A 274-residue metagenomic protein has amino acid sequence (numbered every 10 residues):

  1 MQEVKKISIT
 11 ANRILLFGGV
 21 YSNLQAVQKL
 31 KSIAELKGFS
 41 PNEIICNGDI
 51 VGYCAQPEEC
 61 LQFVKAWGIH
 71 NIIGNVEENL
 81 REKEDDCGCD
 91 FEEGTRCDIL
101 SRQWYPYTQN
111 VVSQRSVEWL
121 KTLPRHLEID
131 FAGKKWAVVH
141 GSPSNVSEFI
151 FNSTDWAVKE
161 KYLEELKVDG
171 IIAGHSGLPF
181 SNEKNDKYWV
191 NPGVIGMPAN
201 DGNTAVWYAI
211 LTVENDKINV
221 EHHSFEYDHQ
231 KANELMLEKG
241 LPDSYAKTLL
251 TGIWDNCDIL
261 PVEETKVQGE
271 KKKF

Functional and structural regions predicted by a protein language model:
V4-I7, A11-G18, S22-N110: Core catalytic region of metal-dependent phosphoesterases/phosphodiesterases, especially metallo-beta-lactamase-like
I9, A34-S40, F131-A132, E164-K167 (+2 more regions): Glycine-rich phosphate-binding loop signature in dinucleotide/nucleotide-binding domains
I9, E183-F274: Acidic, His/Gly-rich catalytic cores of divalent-metal-dependent hydrolytic chemistry
A11-Y21, K135-S142, W189-G193: Active-site-proximal beta-strand elements of phosphoester/diester hydrolases
L16, N71, I171, W189-N191 (+1 more regions): Conserved beta-strand scaffold positions in the cores of enzyme catalytic domains, especially in NTP/NDP-utilizing
G18-V20, G48-I50, N75-E78, G141-P143 (+3 more regions): Active-site metal-binding loops of divalent metal-dependent hydrolases
L61-G170: Conserved catalytic scaffold of divalent metal-dependent phosphoesterases
W156-I195: Anionic-ligand binding region
